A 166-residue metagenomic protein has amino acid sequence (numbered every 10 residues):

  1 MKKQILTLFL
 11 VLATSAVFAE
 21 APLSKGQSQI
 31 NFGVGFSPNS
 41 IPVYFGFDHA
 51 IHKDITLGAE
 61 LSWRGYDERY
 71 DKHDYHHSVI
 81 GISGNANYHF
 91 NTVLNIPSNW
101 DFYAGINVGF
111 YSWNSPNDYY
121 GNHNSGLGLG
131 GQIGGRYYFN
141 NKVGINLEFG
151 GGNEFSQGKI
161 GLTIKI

Functional and structural regions predicted by a protein language model:
M1-G26: Cleavable N-terminal export/targeting peptides
A19-W63, K159, T163-K165: Short glycine/proline- and aromatic-enriched beta-strand/turn motifs that initiate or cap beta-hairpins
E20-Q27, D54, N91-D101, F139-K142: Short loop/turn motifs that connect adjacent beta-strands in outer-membrane beta-barrel proteins
A21-I30, E60-I82, F110-G128: Flexible, solvent-exposed loop segments that connect beta-strands
S28-F32, L57-A59, I82, W100-I106 (+3 more regions): Transmembrane beta-strands of outer-membrane beta-barrel proteins
N31-Y44, D71-D74, H123-L127, L147-G161: Solvent-exposed loop/turn segments connecting transmembrane beta-strands in outer-membrane beta-barrel proteins
V34, F45-H49, G84-Y88, I106-V108 (+2 more regions): Residues on the lipid-exposed face of transmembrane beta-strands in outer-membrane beta-barrel proteins
V34-S40, L61-D67, F90, V108-N114 (+2 more regions): Transmembrane beta-strands of outer-membrane beta-barrel pores
